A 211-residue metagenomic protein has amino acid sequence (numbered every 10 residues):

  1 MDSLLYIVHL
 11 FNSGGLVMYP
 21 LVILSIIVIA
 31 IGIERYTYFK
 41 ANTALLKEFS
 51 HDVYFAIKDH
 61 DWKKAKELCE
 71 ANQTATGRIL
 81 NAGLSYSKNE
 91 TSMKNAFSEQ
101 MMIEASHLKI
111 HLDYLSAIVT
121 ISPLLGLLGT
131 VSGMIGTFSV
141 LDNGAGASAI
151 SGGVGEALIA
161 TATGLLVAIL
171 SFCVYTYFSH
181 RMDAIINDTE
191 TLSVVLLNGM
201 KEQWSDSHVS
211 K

Functional and structural regions predicted by a protein language model:
M1-E48: Hydrophobic membrane-targeting segments
I7, I103, A145, G153-V154: Periplasmic/extracellular loop-to-transmembrane helix junction in inner-membrane transport proteins
G15, I29, A65, L80 (+3 more regions): Residue-level signature of catalytic and energy-coupling elements of molecular machines, predominantly ATP/GTP-dependent
M18-I31, S116-P123, V167-S171: Alpha-helical transmembrane segments of integral membrane proteins
G32-Y38, L166-R181: Alpha-helical transmembrane segments of multi-pass membrane proteins
T43-L128, S132-N143, Y177-K211: Predominantly long cytosolic amphipathic alpha-helical stalk/bundle segments
S148, G152-Y175: Pore-lining and gate-forming transmembrane alpha-helices of multi-pass membrane transport proteins
